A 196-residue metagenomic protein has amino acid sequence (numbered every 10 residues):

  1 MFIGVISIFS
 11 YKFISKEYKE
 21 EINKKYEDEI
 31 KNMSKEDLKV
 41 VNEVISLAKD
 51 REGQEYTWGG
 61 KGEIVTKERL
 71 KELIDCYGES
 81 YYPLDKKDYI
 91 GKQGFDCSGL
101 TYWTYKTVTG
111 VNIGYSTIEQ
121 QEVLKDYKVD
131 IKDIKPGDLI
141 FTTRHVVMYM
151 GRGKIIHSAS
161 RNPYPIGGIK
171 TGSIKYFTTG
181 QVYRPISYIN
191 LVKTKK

Functional and structural regions predicted by a protein language model:
M1-K16: Sec-dependent N-terminal signal peptides of Gram-negative exported proteins
G4, I8, K35-I45, Y102-G172 (+2 more regions): ...with weaker cross-activation on analogous glycine-rich loops/strands in unrelated enzymes
I6, F177, T194-K196: N-terminal leader/targeting segments
F13-S98, K106-V111, T143, S158 (+2 more regions): N-terminal capping segments
E52-Q54, T178-Q181: Generic structural motif recognizing short loop/turn segments at the entrances and edges of beta-strands
